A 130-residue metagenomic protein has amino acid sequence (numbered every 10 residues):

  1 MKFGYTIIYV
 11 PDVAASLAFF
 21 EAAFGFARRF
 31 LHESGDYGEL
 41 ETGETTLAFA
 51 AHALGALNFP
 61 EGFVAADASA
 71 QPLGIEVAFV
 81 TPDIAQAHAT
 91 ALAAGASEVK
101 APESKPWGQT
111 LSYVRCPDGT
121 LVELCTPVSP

Functional and structural regions predicted by a protein language model:
M1-Y5, A27-V80, Q86-R115, T126-P130: Vicinal oxygen chelate
V10-D12, P106: Conserved beta-strand-loop-alpha-helix junction that forms the acyl-donor binding cleft
D12-V13, P82-I84: Helix N-cap motif at beta-to-alpha junctions
S16-E21, A91, G119: Conserved active-site tyrosine of GNAT-family acetyltransferases
L121-L124: Short glycine-/small-residue motifs
